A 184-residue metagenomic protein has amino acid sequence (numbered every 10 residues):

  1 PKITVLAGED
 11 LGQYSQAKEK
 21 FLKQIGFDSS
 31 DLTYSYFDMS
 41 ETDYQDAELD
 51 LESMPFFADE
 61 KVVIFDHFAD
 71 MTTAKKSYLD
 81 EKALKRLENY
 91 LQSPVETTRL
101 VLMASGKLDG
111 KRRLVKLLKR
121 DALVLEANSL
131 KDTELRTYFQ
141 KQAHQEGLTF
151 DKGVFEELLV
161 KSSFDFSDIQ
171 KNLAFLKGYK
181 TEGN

Functional and structural regions predicted by a protein language model:
P1-N184: Conserved beta/loop motifs at nucleotide-recognition and modification sites
